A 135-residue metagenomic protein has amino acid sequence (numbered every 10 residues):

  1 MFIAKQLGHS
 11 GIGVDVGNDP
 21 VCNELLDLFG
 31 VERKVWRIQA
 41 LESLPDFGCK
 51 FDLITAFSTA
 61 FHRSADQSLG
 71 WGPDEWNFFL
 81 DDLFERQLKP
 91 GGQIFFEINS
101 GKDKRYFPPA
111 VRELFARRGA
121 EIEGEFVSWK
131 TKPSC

Functional and structural regions predicted by a protein language model:
M1-H9: Conserved SAM-binding loop of SAM-dependent methyltransferases across substrates and taxa, primarily the Class I
H9-V16: Conserved SAM-binding motif I beta-strand of class I
F29-E42: Conserved SAM-binding strand-loop segment of SAM-dependent methyltransferases
E42-T55: A short acidic, Gly/Pro-enriched loop at the edge of an enzyme's catalytic core that lines a small-molecule cofactor
R63-W76, K102-F107: Short, flexible/disordered intra-domain loops and linkers
S68-Q93: A short glycine-rich, Lys/Arg-flanked "PGG" loop and its adjoining helix->strand segment in the class I
G92, F96-G101: Short strand-turn motif at the edge of the Rossmann-like AdoMet-binding core
K102-C135: Class I S-adenosyl-L-methionine
